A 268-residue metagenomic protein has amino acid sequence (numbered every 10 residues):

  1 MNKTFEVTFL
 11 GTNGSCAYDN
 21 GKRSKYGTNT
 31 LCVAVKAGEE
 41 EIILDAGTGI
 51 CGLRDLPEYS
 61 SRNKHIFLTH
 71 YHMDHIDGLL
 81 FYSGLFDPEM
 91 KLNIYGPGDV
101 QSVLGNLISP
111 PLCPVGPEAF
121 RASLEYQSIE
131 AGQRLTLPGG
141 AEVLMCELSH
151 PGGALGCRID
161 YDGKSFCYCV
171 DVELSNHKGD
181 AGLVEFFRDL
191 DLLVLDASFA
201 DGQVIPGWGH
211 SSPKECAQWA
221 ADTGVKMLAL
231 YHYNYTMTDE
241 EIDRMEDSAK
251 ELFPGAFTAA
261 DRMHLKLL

Functional and structural regions predicted by a protein language model:
M1-C167, H177-K178, D243-L268: Binuclear metal-dependent hydrolase catalytic cores
C169-D171: DG-centered beta-turn motif at the end of beta-strands
E173-R262: Cap/insert and terminal regions of metallo-dependent hydrolase folds
